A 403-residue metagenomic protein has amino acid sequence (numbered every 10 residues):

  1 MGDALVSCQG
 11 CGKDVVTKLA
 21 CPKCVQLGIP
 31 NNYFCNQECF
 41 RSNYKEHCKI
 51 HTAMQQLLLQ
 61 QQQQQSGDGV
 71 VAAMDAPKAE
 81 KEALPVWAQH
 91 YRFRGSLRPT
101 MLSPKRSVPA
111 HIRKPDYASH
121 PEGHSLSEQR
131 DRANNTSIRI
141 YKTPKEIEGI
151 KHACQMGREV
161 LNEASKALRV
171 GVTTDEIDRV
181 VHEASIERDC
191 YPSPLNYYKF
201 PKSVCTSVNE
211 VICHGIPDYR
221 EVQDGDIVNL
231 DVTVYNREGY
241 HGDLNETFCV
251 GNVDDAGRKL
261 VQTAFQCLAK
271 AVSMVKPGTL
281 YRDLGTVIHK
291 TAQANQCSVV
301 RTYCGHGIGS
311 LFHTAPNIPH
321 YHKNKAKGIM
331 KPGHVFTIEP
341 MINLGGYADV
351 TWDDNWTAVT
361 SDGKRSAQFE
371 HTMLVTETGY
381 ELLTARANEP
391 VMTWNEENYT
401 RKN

Functional and structural regions predicted by a protein language model:
G2-A4, G12-A20, V25-I29, Y44 (+1 more regions): Active-site neighborhoods and metal-handling regions in enzymes and metal-associated proteins
Q9, P22, Y33-F40: Cys/His/Pro-rich metal-binding microdomains
